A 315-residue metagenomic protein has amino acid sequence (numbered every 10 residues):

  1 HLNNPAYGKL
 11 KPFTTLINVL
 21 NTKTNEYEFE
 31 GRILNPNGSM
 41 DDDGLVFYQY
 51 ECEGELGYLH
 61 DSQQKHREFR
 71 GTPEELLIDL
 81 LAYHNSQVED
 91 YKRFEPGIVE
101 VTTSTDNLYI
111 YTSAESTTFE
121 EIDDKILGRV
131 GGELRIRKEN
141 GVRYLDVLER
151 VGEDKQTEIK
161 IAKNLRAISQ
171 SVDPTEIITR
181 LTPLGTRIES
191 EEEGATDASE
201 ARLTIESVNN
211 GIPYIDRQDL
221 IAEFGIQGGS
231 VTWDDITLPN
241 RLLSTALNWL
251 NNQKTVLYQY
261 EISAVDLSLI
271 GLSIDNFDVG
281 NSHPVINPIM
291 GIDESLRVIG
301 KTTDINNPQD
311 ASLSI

Functional and structural regions predicted by a protein language model:
H1-K9, I161-I315: An acidic/polar, Gly/Ser/Thr-rich interaction patch typically located in mid-to-C-terminal regions of proteins
P5-P96: Surface-exposed cap/loop segments at beta↔alpha junctions
F13, V46-Y48, G141-R143, V256-Y258 (+1 more regions): Residues at beta-strand starts and edge strands
L20-T24, L80-E89, I122-V130, L134 (+2 more regions): Hydrophobic, Leu/Ile/Phe/Ala-enriched alpha-helical segments that form helix-helix packing faces
T24-E26, D154, I289-G291: Glycine-centered tight beta-turn/hairpin loop motif at sheet-sheet or coil-to-beta transitions
E26, L45, F69-L77, T112-E120 (+4 more regions): Solvent-exposed, acidic/flexible segments
E28, N35-L59, G97-T182, R187 (+1 more regions): Short beta-strand-centered interaction patches in the first periplasmic/extracellular domains of large envelope
E68-T105, D219-L250: Intrinsically disordered, low-complexity terminal/linker regions enriched in Pro/Ser/Gly and acidic residues
